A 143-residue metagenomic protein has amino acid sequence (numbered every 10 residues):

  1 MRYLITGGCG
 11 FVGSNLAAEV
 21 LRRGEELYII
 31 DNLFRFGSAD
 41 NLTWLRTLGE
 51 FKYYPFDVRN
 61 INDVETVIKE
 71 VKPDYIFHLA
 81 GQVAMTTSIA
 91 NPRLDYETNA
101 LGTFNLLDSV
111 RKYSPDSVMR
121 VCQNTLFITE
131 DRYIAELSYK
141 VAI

Functional and structural regions predicted by a protein language model:
M1-I143: N-terminal Rossmann-like NAD(P)+-binding domain of SDR-like oxidoreductases, especially those catalyzing
